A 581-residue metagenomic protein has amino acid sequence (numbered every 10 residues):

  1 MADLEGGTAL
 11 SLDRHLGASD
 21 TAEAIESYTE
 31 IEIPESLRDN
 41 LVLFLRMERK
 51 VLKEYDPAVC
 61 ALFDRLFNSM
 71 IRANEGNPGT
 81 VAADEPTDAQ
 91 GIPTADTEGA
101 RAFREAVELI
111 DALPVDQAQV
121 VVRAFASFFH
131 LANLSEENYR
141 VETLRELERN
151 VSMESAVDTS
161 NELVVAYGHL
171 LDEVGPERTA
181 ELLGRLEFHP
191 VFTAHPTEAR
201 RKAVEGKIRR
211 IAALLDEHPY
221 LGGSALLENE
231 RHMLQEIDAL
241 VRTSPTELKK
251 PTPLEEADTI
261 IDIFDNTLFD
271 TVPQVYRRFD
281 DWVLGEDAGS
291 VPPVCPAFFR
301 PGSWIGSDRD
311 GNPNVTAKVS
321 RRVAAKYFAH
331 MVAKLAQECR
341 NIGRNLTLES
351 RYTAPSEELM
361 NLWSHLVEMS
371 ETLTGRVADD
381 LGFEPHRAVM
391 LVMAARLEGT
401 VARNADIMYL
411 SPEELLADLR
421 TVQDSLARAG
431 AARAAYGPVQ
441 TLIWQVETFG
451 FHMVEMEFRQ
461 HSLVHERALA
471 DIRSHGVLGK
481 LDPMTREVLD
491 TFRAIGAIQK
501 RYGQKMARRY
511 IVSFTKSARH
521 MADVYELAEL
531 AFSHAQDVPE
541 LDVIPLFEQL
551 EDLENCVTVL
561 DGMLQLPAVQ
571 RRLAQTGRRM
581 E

Functional and structural regions predicted by a protein language model:
A2-H475, M484, L541: Often metal-dependent polyanion-binding catalytic scaffolds in large enzymes
V291-P292, S307, V315, D424 (+3 more regions): Conserved alpha/beta-domain cores
